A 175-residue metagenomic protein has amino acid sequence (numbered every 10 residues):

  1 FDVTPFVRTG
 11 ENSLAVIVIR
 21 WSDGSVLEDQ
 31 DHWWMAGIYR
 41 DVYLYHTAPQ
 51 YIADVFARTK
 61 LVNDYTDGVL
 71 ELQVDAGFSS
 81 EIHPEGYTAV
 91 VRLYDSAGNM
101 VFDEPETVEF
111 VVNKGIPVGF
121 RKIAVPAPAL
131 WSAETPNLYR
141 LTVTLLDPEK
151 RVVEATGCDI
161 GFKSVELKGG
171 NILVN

Functional and structural regions predicted by a protein language model:
F1-N175: Secreted/periplasmic carbohydrate-active enzymes, especially glycoside hydrolases
